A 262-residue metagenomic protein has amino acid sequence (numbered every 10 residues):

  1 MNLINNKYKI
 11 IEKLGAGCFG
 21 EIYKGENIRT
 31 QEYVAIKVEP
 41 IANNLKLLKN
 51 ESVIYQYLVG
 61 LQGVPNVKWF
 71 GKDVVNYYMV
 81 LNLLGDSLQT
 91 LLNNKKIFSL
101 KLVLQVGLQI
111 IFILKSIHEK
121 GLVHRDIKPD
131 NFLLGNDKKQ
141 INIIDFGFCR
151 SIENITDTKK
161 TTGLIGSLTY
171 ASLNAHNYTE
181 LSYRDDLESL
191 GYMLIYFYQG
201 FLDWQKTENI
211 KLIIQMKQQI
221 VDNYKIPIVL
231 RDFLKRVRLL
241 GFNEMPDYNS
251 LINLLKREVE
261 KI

Functional and structural regions predicted by a protein language model:
E21: Conserved N-lobe ATP-binding subsite of Hanks-type protein kinase domains, especially the beta3 VAIK lysine
G25-K49: ATP-binding glycine-rich loop module of kinase domains
V53-Q62: Structural motif at the C-terminus of the N-lobe alphaC helix and the adjacent alphaC-beta4 loop of the Hanks-type
N66-Y77: Short beta-strand micro-motifs within the conserved protein kinase catalytic domain, predominantly in the N-lobe
L84-N93: Structural motif in protein kinase domains
V106-G107: Activation segment signature within eukaryotic-like protein kinase domains
H118-G135: Catalytic-loop of the protein kinase fold
G135-I165: Activation segment/activation loop of eukaryotic-type protein kinase catalytic domains
